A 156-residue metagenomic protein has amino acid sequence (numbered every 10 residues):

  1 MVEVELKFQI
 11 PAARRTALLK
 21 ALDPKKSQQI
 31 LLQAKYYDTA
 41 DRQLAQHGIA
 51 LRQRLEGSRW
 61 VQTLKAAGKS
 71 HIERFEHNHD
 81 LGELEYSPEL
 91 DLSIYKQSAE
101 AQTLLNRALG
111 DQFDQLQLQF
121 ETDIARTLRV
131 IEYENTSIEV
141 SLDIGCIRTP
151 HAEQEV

Functional and structural regions predicted by a protein language model:
M1-V156: Phosphate-end processing signature that detects enzymes handling 5′-triphosphorylated RNA and polyphosphate
